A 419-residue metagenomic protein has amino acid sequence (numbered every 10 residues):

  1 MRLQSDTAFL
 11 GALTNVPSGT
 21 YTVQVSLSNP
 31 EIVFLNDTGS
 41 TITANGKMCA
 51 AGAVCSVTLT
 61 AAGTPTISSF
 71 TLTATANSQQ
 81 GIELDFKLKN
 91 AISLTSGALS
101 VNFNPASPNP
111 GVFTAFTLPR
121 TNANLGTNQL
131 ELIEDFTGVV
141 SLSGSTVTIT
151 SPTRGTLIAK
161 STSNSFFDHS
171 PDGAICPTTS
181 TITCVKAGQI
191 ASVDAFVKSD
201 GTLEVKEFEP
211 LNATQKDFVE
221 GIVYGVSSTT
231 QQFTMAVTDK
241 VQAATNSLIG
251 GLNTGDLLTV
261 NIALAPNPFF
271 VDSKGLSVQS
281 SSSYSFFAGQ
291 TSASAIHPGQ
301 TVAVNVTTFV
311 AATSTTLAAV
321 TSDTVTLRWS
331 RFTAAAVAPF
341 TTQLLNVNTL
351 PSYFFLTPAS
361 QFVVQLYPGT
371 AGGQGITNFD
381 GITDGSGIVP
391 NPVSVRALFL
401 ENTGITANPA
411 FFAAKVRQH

Functional and structural regions predicted by a protein language model:
M1-Q231, A236-V241, G250, L258-V260 (+4 more regions): A short, solvent-exposed, low-complexity linear motif enriched for acidic/polar residues with Pro/Gly/Ser/Thr
Q232-M235, V325-I382: Intrinsically disordered, low-complexity segments enriched in Gly and acidic/Ser/Thr residues that form flexible
A244: Short acidic/His/Gly/Ser-rich catalytic and metal-binding motifs that mark active-site loops of diverse hydrolases
G251-L252, A359: Eukaryotic compositionally biased low-complexity/IDR segments
G255: Single-stranded RNA-binding regions, centering on S1/OB-family and related RNA-binding modules
Q365-G369, T377, G385-A410: C-terminal interaction modules of eukaryotic adaptor/scaffold proteins
